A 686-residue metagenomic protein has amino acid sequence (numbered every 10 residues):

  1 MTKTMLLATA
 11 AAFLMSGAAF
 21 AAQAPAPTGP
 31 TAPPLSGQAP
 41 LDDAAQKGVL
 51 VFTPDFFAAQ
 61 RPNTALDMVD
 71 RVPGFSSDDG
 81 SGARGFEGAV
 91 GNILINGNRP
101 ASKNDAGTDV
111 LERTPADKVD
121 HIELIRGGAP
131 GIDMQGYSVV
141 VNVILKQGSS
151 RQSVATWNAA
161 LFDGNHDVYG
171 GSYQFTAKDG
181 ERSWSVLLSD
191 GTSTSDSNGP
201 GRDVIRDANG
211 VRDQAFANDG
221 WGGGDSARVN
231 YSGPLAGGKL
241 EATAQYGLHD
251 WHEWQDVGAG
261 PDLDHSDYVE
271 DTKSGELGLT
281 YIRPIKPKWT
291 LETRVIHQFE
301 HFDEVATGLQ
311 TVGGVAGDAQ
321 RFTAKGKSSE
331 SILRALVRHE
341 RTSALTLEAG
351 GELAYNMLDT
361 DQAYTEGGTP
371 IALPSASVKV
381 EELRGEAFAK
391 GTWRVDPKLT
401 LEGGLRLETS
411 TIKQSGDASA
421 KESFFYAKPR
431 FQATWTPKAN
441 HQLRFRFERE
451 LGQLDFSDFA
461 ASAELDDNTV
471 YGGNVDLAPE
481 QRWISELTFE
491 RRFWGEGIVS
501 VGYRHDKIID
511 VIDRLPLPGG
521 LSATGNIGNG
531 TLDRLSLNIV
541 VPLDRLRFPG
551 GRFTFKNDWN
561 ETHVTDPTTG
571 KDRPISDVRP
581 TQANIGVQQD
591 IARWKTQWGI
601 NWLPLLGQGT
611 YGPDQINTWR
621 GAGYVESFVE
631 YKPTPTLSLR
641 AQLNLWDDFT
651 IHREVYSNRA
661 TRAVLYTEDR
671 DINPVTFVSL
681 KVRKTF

Functional and structural regions predicted by a protein language model:
L41, L50, L66-K103: Extracytoplasmic beta-strand/coil segments of soluble accessory domains associated with Gram-negative outer-membrane
A65-M68, A83, I93, D109-V110 (+2 more regions): N-terminal periplasmic accessory domains that precede and gate Gram-negative outer-membrane beta-barrel machines
R99-R126: Short acidic/polar hinge/loop motifs at secondary-structure boundaries that mediate gating or recognition
R228-H249, Y268-A420, T436, V501 (+1 more regions): Face-selective signature of the C-terminal outer-membrane beta-barrel domain
T272-S274, G326, A376, V380-E382 (+6 more regions): Outer-membrane beta-barrel signature, preferentially recognizing the C-terminal barrel domain of Gram-negative
H301-D303, M357-D359, Y364, T411 (+6 more regions): Surface-exposed extracellular loop regions of Gram-negative outer-membrane beta-barrel proteins, predominantly
V499, Y503-K507, G525-T610: Gram-negative outer-membrane beta-barrel transporters
Y631-F686: C-terminal beta-signal and adjacent terminal beta-strands/loops of Gram-negative outer-membrane beta-barrel proteins
